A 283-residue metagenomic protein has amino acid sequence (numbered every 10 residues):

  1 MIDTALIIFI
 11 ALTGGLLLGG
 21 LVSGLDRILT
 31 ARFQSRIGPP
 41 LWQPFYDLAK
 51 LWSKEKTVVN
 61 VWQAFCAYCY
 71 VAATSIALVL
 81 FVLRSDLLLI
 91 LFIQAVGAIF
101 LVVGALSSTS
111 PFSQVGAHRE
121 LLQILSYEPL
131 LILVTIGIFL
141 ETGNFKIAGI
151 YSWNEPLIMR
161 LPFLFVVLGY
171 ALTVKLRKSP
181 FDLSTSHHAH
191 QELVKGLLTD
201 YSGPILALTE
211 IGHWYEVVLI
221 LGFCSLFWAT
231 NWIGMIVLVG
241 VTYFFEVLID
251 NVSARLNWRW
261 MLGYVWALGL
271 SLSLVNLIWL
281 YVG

Functional and structural regions predicted by a protein language model:
M1-G283: Alpha-helical transmembrane segments of multi-pass membrane proteins predominantly involved in bioenergetics
